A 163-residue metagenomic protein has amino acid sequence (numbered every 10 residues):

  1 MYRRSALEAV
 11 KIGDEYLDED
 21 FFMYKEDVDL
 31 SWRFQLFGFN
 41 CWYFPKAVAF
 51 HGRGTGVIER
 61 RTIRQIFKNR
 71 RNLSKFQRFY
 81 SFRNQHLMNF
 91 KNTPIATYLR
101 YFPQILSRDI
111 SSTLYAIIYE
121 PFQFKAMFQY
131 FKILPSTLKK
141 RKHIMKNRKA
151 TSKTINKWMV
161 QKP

Functional and structural regions predicted by a protein language model:
M1-K11, E15-T55: A short, conserved alpha-helix in the catalytic core of glycosyltransferases
M1-Y2, I12, D27-V28, R71-N72 (+2 more regions): Catalytic-site signature of metal-activated, phosphate-bearing donor transferases, centered on the GT-A/GT-A-like
K11, F34-Q35, E59, I117-E120 (+1 more regions): Short, function-defining helix-loop hinge/capping sites that tune catalysis or transport
D14-E15, Q65-N69, S107: General secondary-structure edge motif
M23-E26, S81, L106: Hydrophobic transmembrane-helix microenvironments that flank and shape a buried ionizable site
R33-L36, H86-K91, R108, S112: Short glycine/serine- and small hydrophobic-enriched flexible loop segments
A47, H51-T97, P121-T137: Catalytic core of nucleotide-sugar-dependent glycosyltransferases
P94-P163: Non-catalytic, C-terminal membrane-associated alpha-helical segments of glycosyltransferases
